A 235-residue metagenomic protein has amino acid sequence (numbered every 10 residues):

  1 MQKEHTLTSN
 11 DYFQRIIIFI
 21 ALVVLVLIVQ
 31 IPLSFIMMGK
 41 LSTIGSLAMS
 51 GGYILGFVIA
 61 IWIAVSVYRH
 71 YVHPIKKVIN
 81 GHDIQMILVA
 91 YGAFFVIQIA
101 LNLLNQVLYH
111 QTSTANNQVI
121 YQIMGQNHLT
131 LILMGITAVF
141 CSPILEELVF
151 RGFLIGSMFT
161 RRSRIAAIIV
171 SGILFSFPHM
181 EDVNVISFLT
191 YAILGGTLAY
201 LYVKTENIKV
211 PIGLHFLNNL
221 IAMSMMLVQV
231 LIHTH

Functional and structural regions predicted by a protein language model:
M1-L88, G92, V96-Q98, Q106-V107 (+1 more regions): N-terminal, membrane-interfacial amphipathic/helix-forming hydrophobic leader that caps and precedes the first
A21, G51, V89, A93 (+5 more regions): Hydrophobic residues within alpha-helical transmembrane segments of multi-pass solute transporters/permease subunits
Q30-I31, V183-H235: Functionally important transmembrane alpha-helices
T43, H179-I186: Membrane-interface helix caps and helix-loop-helix hairpins in membrane proteins
V107-H128: Membrane-interface interhelical connector segments
M124-S142: Hydrophobic alpha-helical transmembrane segments
I144-V149, F153-L154, F177, E181 (+1 more regions): Active-site His/Glu-centered metal-binding helix of metallohydrolases
L145-V170, Y200-N207: Membrane-interface helix/loop boundary segments of multi-pass membrane proteins
